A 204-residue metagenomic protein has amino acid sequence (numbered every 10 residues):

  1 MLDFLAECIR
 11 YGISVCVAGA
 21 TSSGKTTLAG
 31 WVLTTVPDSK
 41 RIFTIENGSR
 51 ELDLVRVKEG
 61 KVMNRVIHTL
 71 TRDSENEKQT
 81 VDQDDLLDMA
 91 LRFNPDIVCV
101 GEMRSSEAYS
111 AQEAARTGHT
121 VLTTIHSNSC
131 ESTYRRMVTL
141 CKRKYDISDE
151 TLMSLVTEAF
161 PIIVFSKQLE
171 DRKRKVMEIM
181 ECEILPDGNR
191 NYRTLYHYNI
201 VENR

Functional and structural regions predicted by a protein language model:
L2, G12-A18, T34-T157, K167-Q168: Switch/coupling sub-region of P-loop NTPases
F4-E7: Well-ordered alpha/beta subsegment
I9-Y11, R172-K173: Short flexible coil/turn linkers enriched for glycine and charged/polar residues that connect secondary-structure
S22: Walker A (P-loop) phosphate-binding loop of P-loop NTPases
K25: Conserved lysine of the Walker
L28, V32: Hydrophobic positions on the alpha1 helix immediately C-terminal to the Walker A/P-loop
T157-R204: Conserved P-loop NTPase
